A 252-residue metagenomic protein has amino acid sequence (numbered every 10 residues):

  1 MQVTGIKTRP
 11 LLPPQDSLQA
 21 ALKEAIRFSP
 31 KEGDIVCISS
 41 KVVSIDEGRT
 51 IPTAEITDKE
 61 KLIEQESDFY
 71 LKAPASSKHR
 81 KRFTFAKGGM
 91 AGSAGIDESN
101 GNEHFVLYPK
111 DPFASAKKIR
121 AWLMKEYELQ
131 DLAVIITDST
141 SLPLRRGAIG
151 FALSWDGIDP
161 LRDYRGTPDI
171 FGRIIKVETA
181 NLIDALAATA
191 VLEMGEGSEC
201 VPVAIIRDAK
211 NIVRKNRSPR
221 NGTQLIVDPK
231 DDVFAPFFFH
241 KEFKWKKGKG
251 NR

Functional and structural regions predicted by a protein language model:
M1-R252: N-terminal and secondary-structure boundary signal
